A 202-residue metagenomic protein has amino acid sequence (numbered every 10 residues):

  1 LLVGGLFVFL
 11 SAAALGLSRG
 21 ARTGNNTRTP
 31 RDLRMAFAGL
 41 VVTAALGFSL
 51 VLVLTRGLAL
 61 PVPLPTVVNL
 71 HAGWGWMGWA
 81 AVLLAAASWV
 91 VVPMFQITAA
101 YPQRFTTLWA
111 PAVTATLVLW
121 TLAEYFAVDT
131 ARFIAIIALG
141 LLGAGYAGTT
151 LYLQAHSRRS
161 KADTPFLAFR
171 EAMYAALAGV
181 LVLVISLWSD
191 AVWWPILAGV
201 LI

Functional and structural regions predicted by a protein language model:
L1-I202: Hydrophobic alpha-helical transmembrane segments of multi-pass integral membrane proteins
